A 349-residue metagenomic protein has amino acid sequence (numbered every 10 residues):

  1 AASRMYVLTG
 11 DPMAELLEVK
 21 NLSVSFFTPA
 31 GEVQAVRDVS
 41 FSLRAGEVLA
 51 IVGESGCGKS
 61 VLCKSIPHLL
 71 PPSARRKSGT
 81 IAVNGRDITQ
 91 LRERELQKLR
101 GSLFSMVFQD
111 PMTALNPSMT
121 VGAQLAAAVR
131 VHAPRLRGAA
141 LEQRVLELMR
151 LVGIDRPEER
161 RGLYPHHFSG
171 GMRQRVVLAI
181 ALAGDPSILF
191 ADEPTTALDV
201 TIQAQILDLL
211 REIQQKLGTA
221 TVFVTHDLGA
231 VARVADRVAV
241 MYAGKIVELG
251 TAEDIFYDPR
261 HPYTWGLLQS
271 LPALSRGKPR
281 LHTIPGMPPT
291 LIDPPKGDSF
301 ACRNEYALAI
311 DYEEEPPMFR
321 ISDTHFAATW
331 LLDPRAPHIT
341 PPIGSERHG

Functional and structural regions predicted by a protein language model:
V52-G53: The feature captures the beta-strand-to-loop junction immediately N-terminal to the Walker
H68, F190, P194, L198-P279: P-loop NTP-binding/switch modules centered on Walker-like glycine-rich loops
R75-D87: Conserved ABC transporter NBD signature motif
R86-D87, A139-E159, L268-Q269: Conserved ABC ATPase "signature" region
D155-R161, L249-G349: Short catalytic/signature loops enriched in Gly
A183-S187: A short, proline-enriched helix->beta-strand linker immediately N-terminal to the Walker B motif in ABC-type P-loop
